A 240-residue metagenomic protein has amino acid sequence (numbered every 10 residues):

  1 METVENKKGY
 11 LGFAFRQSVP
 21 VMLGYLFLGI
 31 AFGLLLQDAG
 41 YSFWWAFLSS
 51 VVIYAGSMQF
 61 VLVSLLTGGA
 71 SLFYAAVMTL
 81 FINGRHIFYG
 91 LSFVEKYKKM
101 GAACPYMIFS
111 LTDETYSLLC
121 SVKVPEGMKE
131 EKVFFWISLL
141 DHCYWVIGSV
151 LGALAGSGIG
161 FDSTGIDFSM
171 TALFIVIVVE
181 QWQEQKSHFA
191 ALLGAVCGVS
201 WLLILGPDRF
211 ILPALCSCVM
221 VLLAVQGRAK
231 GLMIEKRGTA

Functional and structural regions predicted by a protein language model:
M1-F13: Short, Lys/Arg-rich, polar N-terminal cytosolic tail immediately upstream of the first transmembrane signal-anchor
E2-T3, V77-D167: Helix-loop-helix junctions within the multi-pass membrane cores of secondary transporters/permeases
V19-F32: The first (N-terminal) embedded transmembrane alpha-helix
I30-L34, V61, L118, V150 (+4 more regions): Alpha-helical transmembrane segments of multipass membrane proteins
D38-A39, W44, S49-R85: Membrane-interfacial helix-loop connectors
Y54-S57, F81-F88, L173-V179, G198-S200 (+1 more regions): Alpha-helical transmembrane segments and their membrane-interface exit regions
K129-P213: Membrane-embedded alpha-helical modules
